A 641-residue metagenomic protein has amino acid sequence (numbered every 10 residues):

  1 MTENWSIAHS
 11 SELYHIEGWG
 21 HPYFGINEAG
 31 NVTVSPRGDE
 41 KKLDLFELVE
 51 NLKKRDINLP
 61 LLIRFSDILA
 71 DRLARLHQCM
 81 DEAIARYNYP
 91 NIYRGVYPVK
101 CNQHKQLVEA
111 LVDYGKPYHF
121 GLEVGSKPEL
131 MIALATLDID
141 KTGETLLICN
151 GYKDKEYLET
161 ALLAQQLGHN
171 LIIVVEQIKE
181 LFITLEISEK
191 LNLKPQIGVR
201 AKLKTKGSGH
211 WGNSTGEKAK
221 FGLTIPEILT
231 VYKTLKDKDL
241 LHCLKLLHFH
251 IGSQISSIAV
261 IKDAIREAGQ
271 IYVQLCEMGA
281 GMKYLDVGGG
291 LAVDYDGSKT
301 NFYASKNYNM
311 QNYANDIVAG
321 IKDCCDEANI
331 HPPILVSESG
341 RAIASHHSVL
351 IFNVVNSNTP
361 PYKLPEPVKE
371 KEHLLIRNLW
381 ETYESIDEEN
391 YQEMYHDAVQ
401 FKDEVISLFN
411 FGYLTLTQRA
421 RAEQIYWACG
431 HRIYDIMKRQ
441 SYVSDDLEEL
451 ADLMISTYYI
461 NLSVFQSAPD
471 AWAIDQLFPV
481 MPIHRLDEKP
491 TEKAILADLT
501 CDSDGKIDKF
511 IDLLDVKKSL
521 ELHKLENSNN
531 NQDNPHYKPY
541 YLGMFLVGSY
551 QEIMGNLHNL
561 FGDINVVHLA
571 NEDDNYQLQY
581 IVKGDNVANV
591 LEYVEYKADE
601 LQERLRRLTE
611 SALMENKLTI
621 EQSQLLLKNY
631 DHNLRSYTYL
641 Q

Functional and structural regions predicted by a protein language model:
M1-V32: Charged, compositionally biased N-terminal leader segments and the immediate start of the first structured element
H15, D316, K322-Q641: Charged (often Lys/Glu-rich) extended helix/loop segments that serve as interaction or gating elements
H21, I26-Q103: Low-complexity, highly charged intrinsically disordered N-terminal segments that act as targeting/localization
N31, D39, I68, N102-H104 (+15 more regions): Short, glycine-/Ser/Thr-/acidic-enriched flexible segments
L59, I63, A85-P90, M278-M282 (+1 more regions): Flexible, glycine/charged-enriched surface loops at secondary-structure junctions
D67-R75, T230, E267, D316: A non-catalytic, amphipathic alpha-helix used as a structural packing/dimerization or gating element in enzyme scaffolds
I84-N88, H104-K116, E327, L450 (+1 more regions): A short acidic-Thr-Gly-centered motif at the start of a beta-strand
N88-D286, V293-D296, N307-N312, G320 (+1 more regions): Active-site-proximal beta-alpha core segment in soluble small-molecule metabolic enzymes
